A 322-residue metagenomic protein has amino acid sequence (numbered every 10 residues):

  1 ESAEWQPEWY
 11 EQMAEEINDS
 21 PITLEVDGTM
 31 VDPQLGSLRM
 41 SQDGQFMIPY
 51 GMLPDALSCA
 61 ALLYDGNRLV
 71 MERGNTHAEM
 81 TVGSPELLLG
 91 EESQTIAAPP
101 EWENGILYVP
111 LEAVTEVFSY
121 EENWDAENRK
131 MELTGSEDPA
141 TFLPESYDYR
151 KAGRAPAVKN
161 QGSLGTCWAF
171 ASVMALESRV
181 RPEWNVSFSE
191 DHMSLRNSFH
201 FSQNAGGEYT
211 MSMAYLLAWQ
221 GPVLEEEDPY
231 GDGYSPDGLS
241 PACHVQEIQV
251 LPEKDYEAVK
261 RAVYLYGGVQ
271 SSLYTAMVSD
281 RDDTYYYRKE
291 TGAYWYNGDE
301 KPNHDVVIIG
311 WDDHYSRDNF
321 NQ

Functional and structural regions predicted by a protein language model:
E1-L143: Primary recognition of N-terminal secretory signal peptides and signal-anchoring hydrophobic helices
D138-Q322: Catalytic-core signature of thiol
